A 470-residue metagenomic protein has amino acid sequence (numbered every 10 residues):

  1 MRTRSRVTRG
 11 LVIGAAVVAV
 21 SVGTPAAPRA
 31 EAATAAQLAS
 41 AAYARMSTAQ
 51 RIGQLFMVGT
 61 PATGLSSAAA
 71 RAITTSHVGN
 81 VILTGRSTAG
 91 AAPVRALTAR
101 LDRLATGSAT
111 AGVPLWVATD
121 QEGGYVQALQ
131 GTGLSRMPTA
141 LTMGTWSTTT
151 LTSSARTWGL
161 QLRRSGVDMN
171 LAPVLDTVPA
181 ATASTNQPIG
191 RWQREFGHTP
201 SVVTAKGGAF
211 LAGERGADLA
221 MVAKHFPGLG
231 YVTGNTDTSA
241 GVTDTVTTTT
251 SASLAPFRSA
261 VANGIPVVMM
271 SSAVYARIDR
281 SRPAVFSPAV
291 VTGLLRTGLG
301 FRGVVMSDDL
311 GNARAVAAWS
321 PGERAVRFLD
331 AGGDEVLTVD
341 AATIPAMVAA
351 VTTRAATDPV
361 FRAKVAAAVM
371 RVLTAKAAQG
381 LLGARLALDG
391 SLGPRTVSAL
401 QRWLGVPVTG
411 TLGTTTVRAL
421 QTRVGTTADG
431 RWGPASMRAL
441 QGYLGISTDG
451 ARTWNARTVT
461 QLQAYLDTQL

Functional and structural regions predicted by a protein language model:
M1-A32: Secretory targeting and sorting signals
R4, E31-L115, T119-A128: N-terminal hydrophobic targeting/anchoring segments and the immediately downstream early-domain regions of hydrolases
S47, A68, A92-R103, S201-A350 (+1 more regions): Second-shell residues forming the walls of enzyme active-site clefts
G53-T60, G79-L83, L115-Q121, M169-P173 (+5 more regions): Hydrophobic faces of well-ordered beta-strands that scaffold small-molecule active sites in alpha/beta enzyme cores
G131-R136, A140, G159-T248: Surface-exposed loop and adjacent secondary-structure segments within mature catalytic domains
G144-T157, V202-T204, T249-T250: Glycine-rich anion/phosphate-binding loops
R327, T353, T357, A378 (+1 more regions): Cell-envelope/ECM-targeting effectors and their regulatory/trafficking segments
A355-L381: Mid-to-C-terminal alpha-helical segments outside catalytic/metal-binding sites
